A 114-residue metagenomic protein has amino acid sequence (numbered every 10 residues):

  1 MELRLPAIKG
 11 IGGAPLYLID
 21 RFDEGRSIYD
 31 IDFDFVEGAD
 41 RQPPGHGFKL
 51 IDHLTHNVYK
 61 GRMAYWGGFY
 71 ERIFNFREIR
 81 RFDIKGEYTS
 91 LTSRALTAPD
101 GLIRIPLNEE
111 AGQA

Functional and structural regions predicted by a protein language model:
M1-D52, H56-V58, G68-F69, R80-A111: Vicinal oxygen chelate
R62-E78: Amphipathic alpha-helical segments
A114: Extended active-site and interfacial segments that coordinate phosphate-rich ligands in large catalytic machineries
